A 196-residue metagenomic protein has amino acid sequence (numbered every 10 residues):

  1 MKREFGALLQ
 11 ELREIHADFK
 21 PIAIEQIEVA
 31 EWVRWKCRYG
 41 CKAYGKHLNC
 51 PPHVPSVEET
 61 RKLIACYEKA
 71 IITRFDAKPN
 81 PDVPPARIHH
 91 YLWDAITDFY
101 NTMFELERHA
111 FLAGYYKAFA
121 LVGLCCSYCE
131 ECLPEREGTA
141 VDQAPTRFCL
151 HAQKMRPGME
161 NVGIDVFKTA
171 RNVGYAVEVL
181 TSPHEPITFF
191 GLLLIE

Functional and structural regions predicted by a protein language model:
M1-I22: TRNA-binding/sensing appendages of the translation machinery
D18-K46, P51-E196: Catalytic cores of enzyme domains
